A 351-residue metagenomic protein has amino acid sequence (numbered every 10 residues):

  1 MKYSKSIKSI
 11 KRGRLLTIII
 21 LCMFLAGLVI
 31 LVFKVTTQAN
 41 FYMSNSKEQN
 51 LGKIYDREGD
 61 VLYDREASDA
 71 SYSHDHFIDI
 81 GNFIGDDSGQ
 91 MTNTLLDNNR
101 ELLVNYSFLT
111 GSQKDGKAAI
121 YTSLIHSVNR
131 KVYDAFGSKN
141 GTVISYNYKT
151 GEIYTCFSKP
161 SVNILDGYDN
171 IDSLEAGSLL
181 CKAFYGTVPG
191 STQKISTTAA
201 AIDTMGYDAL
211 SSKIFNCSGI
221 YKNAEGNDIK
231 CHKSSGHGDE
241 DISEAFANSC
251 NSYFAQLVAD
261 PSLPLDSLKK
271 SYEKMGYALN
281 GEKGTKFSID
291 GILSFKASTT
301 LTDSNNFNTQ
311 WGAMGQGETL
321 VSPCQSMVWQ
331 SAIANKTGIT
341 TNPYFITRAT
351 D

Functional and structural regions predicted by a protein language model:
M1-N170, S178, G186, S191 (+2 more regions): Periplasmic/cell-envelope proteins involved in peptidoglycan metabolism and beta-lactam response
E58, K149-S191, S196-D351: Beta-lactam-recognizing serine transpeptidase/beta-lactamase-like catalytic domain environment
